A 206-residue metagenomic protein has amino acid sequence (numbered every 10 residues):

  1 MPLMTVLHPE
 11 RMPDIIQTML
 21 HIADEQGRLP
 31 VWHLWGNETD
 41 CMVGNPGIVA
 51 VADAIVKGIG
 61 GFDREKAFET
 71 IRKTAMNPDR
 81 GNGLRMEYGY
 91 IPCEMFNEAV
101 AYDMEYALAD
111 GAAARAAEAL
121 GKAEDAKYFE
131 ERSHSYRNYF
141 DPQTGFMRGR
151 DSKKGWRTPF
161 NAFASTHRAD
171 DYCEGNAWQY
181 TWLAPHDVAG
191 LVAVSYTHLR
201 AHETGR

Functional and structural regions predicted by a protein language model:
M1-P13, A52-G58, G111-L120, W182-V194: Alpha-helical support elements that line or immediately flank enzyme active sites and cofactor-binding pockets
P9-Q17, Q143-S152: Short, well-structured active-site flanking segments
P13-H33: Active-site-surrounding "flap" and adjacent substrate/cofactor-binding loops of secreted or lumenal enzymes, prototyped
Q26-A123, Y128-N138, E174: Active-site cavity-forming subdomains of large catalytic enzyme subunits
H33-N37, T144-F160: Short, surface-exposed recognition loops and adjoining beta-strand edges that mediate ligand/DNA contacts, enriched
D40-K57, D103-M104, G155-S195: Extended ligand-binding clefts on enzyme/binding-domain cores
L120-K122, A126-R137, Q143-M147, D151 (+2 more regions): Gly/Pro-rich turn-and-neighbor structural signature
H198, E203-G205: Single conserved hydrophobic/aromatic residue that forms the stacking wall/gate of nucleotide- or nucleobase-binding
